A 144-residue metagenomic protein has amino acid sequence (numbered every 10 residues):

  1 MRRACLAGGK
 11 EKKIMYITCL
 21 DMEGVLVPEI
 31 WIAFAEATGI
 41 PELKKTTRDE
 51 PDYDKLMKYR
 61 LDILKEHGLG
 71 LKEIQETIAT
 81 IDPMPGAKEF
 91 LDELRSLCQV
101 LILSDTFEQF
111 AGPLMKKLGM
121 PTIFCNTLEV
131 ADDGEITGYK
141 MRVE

Functional and structural regions predicted by a protein language model:
M1-R2, Y59: Short, intrinsically disordered low-complexity segments
R2-I14: Short, Lys/Arg-enriched N-terminal segments with co-localized hydrophobic residues within the first ~10-30 amino acids
G8-G9, I30, E144: Residues at secondary-structure transition points
K12-I17, R142-E144: Proteins with a high burden of low-complexity, intrinsically disordered sequence enriched in S/T/G/P/A and R, requiring
Y16-D132: Alpha-helical substrate-recognition element adjacent to the catalytic core
E135-V143: Short, surface-exposed amphipathic charged segments that create phosphate/polyanion-binding patches used for binding
